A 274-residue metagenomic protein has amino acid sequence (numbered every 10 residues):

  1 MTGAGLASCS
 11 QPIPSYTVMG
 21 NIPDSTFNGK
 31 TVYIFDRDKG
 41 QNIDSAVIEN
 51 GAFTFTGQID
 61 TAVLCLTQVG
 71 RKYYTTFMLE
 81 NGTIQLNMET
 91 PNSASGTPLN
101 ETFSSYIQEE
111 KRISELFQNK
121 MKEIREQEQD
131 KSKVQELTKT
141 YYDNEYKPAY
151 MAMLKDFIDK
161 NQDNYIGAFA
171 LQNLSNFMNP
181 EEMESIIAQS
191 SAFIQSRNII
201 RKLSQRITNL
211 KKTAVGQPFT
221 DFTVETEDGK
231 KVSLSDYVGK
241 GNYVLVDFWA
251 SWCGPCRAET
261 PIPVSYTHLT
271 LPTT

Functional and structural regions predicted by a protein language model:
M1-A7: Sec-dependent bacterial lipoprotein signal peptides
C9-M151: A non-transmembrane, solvent-exposed segment enriched in polar/low-complexity residues
K160, N164, F177, F193-R201: Short solvent-exposed coil/turn linkers within tandem alpha-helical repeat scaffolds
D163-Q172: Amphipathic alpha-helical repeat scaffolds of TPR domains
R201-D236: N-terminal "domain-start" segment that seeds a small globular fold
L234-W252: Short active-site neighborhood of thiol/selenol oxidoreductases, capturing the structured segment around
F248-I262: Conserved redox-active cysteine motifs that mediate thiol-disulfide chemistry, especially di-cysteine Cys-X(1-2)-Cys
T267-T273: Conserved small/polar residues in nucleotide/adenosyl-binding loops
